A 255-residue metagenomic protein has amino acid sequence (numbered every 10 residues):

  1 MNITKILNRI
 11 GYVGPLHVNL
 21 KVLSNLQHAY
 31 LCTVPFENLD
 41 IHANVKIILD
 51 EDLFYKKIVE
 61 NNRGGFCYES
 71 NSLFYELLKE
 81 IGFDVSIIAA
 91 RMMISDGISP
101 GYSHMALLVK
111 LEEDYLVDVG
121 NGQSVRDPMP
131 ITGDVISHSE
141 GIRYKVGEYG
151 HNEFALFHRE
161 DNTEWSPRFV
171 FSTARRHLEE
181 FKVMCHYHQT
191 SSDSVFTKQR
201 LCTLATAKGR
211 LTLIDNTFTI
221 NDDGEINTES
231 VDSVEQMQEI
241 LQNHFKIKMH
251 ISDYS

Functional and structural regions predicted by a protein language model:
M1-N62: Secondary-structure boundary elements
N2-K5, R9-I10, G14, V34-P35 (+3 more regions): His-Asp-centered catalytic microenvironments across diverse enzyme cores, prominently the transglutaminase-like
R9, E80, N243-H244: Residues at alpha-helix termini
L49-E51, I98-G101: Short secondary-structure transition/capping segments
R63-A89, L107, C202: Cysteine-centered nucleophilic/redox motifs
E229, V234-S255: Generic C-terminus detector
